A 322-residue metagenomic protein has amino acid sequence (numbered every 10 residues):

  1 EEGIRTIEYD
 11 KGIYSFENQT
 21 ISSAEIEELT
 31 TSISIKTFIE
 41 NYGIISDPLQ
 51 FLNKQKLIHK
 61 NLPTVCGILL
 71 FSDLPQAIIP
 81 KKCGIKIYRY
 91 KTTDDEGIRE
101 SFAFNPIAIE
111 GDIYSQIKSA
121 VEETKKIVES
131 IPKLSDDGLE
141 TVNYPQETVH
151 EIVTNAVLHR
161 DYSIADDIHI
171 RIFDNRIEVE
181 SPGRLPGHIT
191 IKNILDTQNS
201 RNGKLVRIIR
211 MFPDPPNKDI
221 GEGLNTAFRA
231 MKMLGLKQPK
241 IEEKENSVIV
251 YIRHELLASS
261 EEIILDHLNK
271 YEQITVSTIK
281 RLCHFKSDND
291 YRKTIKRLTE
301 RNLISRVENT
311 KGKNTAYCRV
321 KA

Functional and structural regions predicted by a protein language model:
E1-D166, I172-I177, G183-H188, N199 (+2 more regions): Active-site helix-to-loop segments that bind/position phosphate- or nucleotide-bearing substrates and donors across
I58, K237, T299-N309: A short, conserved structural fragment
I177-N217, L256-I264: Glycine-rich/acidic phosphate-handling loop/turn and adjacent ATP-lid/helix of nucleotide-binding kinase/ATPase domains
V206-R207, P213-E255: Long, low-complexity, charged/polar intrinsically disordered regions in eukaryotic proteins
N246-K270: Short alpha-helical segments that sit at the start of domains
K270-C283: Short acidic, hydrophobic short linear motifs in intrinsically disordered regions
F285-R297: Short amphipathic alpha-helical interaction segments
R306-A322: Short, cationic-aromatic polyanion-contact patches
